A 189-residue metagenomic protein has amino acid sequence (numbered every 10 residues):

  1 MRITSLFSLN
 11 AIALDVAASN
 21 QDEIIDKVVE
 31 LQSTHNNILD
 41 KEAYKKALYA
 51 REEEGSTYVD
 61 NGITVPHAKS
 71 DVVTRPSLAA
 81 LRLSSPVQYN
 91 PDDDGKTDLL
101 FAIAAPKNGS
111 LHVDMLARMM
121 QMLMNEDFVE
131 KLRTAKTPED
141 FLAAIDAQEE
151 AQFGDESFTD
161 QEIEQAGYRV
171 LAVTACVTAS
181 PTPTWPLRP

Functional and structural regions predicted by a protein language model:
M1-P189: Cytosolic covalent-transfer regions centered on His/Cys nucleophiles that carry phosphoryl or persulfide groups
